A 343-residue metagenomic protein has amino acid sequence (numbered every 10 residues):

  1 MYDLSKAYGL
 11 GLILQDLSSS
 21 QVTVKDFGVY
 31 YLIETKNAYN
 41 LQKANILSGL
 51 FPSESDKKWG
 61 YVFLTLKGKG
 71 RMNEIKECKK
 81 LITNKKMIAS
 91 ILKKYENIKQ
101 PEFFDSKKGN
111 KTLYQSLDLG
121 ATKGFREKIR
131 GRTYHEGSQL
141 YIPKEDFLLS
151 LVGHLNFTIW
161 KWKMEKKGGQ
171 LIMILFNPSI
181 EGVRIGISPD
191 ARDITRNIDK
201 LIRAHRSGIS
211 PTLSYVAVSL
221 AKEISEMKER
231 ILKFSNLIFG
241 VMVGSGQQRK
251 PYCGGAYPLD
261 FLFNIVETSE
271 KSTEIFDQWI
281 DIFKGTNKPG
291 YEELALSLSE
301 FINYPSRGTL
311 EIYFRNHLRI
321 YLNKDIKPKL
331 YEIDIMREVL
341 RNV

Functional and structural regions predicted by a protein language model:
M1-K93, L220, S225-V343: Long, contiguous all-alpha helical interaction modules
L10-L14, S18-V22, V29-Y31, E96-G109 (+9 more regions): Aromatic-enriched hydrophobic runs in primary sequence
G60-S138, I142: Long, mid-chain structured domain cores
Q115-S138, L149, G308, Y313-F314 (+1 more regions): Basic, alpha-helical nucleic-acid-binding regions used in initiation and control of genome expression
R130-F276: Domain-exit/linker segments immediately C-terminal to small folded modules
